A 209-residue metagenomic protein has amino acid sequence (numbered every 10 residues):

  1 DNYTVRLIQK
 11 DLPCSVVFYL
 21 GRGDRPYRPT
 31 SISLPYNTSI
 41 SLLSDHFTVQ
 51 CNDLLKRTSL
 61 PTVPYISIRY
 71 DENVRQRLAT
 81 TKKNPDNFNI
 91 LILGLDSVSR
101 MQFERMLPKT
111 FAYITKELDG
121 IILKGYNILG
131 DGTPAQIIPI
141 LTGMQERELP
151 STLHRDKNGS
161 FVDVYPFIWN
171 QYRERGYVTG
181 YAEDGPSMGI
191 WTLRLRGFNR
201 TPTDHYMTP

Functional and structural regions predicted by a protein language model:
D1-T81: Beta-strand-enriched, solvent-exposed domains that form extended recognition/catalytic surfaces
S44, V74-L78, K82-P209: Active-site-proximal alpha/beta segments of enzymes that process anionic O-linked groups
